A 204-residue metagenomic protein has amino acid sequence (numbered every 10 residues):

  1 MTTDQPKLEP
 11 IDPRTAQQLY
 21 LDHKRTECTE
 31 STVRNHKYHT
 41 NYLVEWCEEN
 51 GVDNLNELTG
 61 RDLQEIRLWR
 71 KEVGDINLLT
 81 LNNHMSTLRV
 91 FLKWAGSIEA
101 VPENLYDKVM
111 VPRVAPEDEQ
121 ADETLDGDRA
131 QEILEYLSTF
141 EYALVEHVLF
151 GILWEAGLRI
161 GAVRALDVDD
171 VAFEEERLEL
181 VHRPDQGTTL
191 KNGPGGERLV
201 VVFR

Functional and structural regions predicted by a protein language model:
T2, Q18-Q120: N-terminal core-binding DNA-recognition domain of tyrosine recombinases/integrases
K7-Y20: Short alpha-helical hairpin
P10-I11, D107, E123, R177-Q186: Short, flexible, mixed-charge acidic loops at enzyme active sites
T32, T80-N83, V148, E197-V201: Amphipathic alpha-helical recognition patches that constitute DNA-binding helices
R61, D128, L166-D169: Structural detector for helix-capping/boundary residues
A115-E132, G187-F203: DNA breakage-rejoining catalytic core of tyrosine-based enzymes
G127-I160, R164, P184, G195: Basic, Lys/Arg- and aromatic-enriched nucleic-acid-binding interface segment
A165-R204: Conserved tyrosine-mediated DNA breakage-rejoining catalytic core shared by Y-recombinases
